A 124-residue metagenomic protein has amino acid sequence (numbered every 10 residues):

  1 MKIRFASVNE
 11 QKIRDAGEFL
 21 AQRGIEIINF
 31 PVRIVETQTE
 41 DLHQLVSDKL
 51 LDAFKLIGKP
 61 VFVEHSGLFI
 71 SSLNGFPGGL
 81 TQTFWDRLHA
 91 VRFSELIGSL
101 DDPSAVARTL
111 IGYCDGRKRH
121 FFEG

Functional and structural regions predicted by a protein language model:
K2-R4, Q11-G124: Anionic-ligand binding patches
